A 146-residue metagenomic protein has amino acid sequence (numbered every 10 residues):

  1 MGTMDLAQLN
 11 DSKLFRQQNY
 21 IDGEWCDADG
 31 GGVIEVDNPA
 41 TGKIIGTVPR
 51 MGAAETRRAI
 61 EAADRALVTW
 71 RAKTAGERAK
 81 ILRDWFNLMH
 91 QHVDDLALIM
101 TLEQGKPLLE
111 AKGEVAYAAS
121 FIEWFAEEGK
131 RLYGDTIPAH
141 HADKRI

Functional and structural regions predicted by a protein language model:
M1-T47, K80, D84, A116 (+1 more regions): Terminal low-complexity tails and localization/encapsulation signals of metabolic enzymes
I45-Y133: Glycine-rich loop-to-alpha-helix module at the N-terminal edge of alpha/beta enzyme cores
